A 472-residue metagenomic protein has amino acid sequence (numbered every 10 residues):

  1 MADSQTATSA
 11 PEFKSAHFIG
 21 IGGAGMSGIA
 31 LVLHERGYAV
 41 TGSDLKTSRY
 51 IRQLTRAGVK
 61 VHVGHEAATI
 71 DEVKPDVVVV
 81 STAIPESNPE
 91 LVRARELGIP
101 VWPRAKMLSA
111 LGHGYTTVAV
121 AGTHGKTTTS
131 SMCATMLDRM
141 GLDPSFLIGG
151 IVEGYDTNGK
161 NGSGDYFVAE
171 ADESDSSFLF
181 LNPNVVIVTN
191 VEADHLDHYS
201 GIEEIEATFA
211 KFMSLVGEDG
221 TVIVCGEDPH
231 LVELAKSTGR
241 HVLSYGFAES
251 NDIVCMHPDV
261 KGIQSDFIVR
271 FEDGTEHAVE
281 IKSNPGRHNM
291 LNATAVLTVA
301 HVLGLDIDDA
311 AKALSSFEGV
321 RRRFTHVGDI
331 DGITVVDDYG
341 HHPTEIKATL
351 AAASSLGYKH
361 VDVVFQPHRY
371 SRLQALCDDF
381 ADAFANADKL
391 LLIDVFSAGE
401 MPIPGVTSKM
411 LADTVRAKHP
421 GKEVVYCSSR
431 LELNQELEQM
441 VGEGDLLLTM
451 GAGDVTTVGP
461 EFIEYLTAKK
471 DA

Functional and structural regions predicted by a protein language model:
M1-P103, M107, P229, V254-H257 (+2 more regions): N-terminal leader/targeting and accessory segments in enzymes
T8, V32-E35, T55, T69-I70 (+3 more regions): Phosphate-binding loop of NTP-binding sites
P11-S15, I19, L54, Y199-E206 (+4 more regions): Adenine nucleotide phosphate-binding catalytic loops in nucleotide-utilizing enzymes
E12-I29, A39-L45, V320, T344 (+2 more regions): Active-site beta-alpha connecting loops in nucleotide-dependent enzymes
S15-F18, V78, V118, P144 (+3 more regions): Conserved hydrophobic helix-helix packing surfaces used for dimerization/oligomerization
A39-D44, S145-F146, S244: Short beta-strand "acidic-cap" motif of Rossmann-like dinucleotide-binding folds
E72-V77, D165, G442-D445: Short acidic/histidine-rich motifs immediately flanking catalytic phosphotransfer sites in two-component signaling
G220, D388, D445: Glycine-centered, small-residue-biased loops immediately flanking beta-strands in adenine/cofactor-binding cores
